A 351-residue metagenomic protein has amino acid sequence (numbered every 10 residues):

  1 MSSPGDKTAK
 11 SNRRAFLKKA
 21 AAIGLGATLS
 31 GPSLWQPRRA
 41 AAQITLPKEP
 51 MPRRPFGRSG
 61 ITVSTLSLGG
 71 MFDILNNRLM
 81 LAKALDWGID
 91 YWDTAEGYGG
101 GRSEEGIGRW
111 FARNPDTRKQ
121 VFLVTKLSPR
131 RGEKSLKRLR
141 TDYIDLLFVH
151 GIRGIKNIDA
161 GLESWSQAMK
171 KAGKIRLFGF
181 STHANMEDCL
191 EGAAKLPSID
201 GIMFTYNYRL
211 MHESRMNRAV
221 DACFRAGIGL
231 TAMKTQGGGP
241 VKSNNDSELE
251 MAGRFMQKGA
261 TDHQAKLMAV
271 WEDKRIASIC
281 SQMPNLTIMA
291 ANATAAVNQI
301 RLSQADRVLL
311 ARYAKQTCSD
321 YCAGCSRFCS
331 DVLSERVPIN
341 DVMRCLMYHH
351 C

Functional and structural regions predicted by a protein language model:
S3-L25: N-terminal secretory signal peptides and thylakoid transit peptides that target proteins across membranes
I23-G24, G31, L85, D90 (+1 more regions): Structured C-terminal cap/extension of enzyme domains
P32-L66: C-terminal segment of N-terminal export signals and the immediately downstream linker at the start of the mature
F56, L68, W92, I107 (+7 more regions): Conserved, mostly hydrophobic/aromatic
R58, A84-D86, G108-R118, L136-T141 (+2 more regions): Acidic (Asp/Glu)-rich catalytic clusters
L66-N76, V124-R130, A252-Q257: Active-site mouth loops of central-metabolism enzymes
D93-F111: Glycine-rich, proline-tolerant flexible connector loops at the mouths of alpha/beta enzymes
S128-G239, S243-E250, Q257-K258, V270-E272: Glycine/proline-rich, positively charged, aromatic-decorated active-site loop/lid region on the catalytic face
